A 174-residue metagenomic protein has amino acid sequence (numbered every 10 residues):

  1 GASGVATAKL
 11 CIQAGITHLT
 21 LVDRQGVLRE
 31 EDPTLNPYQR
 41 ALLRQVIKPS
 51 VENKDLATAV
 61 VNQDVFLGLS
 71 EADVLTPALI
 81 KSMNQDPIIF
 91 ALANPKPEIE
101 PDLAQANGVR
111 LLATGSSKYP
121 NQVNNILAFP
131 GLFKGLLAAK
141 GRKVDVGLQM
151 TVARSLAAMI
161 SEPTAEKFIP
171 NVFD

Functional and structural regions predicted by a protein language model:
G1-G68: Glycine-rich phosphate/diphosphate-binding loop of Rossmann-like nucleotide-binding domains
G1-K9, R29, D73-A78, P97-I99 (+1 more regions): Short glycine/serine/threonine-rich phosphate/pyrophosphate-binding segments that cradle anionic phosphate groups
A6-L10, T58, V65, A78 (+5 more regions): Alpha-helical scaffold segments in soluble metabolic enzymes
C11-Q13, T34-P37, I80-S82, L103-N107 (+1 more regions): Short, glycine/charged-enriched secondary-structure capping and boundary segments
A41-L111, S117-K118: Rossmann-like adenosine-cofactor binding region
A91-F173: Adenosine-phosphate binding glycine-rich loop
